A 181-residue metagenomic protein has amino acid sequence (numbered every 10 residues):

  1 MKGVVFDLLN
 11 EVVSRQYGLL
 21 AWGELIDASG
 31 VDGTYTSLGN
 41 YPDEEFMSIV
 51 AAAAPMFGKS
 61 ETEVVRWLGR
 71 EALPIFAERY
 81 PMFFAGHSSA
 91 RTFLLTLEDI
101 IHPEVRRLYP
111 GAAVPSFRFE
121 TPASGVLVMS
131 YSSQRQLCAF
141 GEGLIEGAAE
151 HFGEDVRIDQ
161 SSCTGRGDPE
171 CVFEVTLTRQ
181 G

Functional and structural regions predicted by a protein language model:
M1, L9-G18, E44-E45: Long, amphipathic alpha-helical "stalk/connector" segments that mediate intersubunit docking and mechanical coupling
V4-L9, S48-A52: A general alpha-helix detector
V5, G111-S130, R135-L137, A149 (+1 more regions): Short terminal or interdomain "cap/linker" segment that borders an active site or interface and mediates
Y17-G18, W22, G69: Glycine-centered helix-coil hinge/cap
L20-M56: Long amphipathic alpha-helical segments
F46-A139, S162: Amphipathic interaction/junction segments at domain boundaries or subunit interfaces
